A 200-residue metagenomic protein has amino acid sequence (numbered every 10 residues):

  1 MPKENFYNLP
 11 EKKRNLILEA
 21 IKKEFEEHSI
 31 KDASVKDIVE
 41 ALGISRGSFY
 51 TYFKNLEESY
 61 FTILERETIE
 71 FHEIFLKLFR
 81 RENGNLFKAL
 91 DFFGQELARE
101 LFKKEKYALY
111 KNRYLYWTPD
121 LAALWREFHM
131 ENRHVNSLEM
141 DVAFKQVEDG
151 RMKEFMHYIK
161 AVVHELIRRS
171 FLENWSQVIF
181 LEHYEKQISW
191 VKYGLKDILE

Functional and structural regions predicted by a protein language model:
M1-H28, D37: Basic, helix-initiating cap at the start of DNA-binding domains
P2, E26-K31, K36-E40, T62-E65 (+1 more regions): N-terminal secretory/targeting leader peptides
K13-I21, I38, I63-F71, F75: Generic hydrophobic, amphipathic alpha-helix propensity
G43-F53: Short hydrophobic/aromatic patch on the recognition helix
N55-Y60: Short amphipathic alpha-helical segment with a characteristic S/N-K-E followed by hydrophobic residues
T62, L76-K103: Hydrophobic alpha-helical connector segments
I69, W117-E165, E182: Amphipathic alpha-helical packing segments from all-alpha helical-bundle domains
E165-E200: C-terminal peripheral helix-coil segments that are non-catalytic and often amphipathic
